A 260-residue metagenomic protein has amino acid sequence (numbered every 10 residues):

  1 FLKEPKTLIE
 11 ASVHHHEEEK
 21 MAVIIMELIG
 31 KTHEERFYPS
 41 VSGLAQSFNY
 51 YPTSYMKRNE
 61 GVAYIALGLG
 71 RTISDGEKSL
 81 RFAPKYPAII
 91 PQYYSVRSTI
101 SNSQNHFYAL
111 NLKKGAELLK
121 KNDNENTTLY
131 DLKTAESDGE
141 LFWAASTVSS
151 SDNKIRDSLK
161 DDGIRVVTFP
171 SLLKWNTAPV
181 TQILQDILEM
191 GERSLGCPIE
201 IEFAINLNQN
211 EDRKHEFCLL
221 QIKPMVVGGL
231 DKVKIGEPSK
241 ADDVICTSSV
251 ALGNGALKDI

Functional and structural regions predicted by a protein language model:
F1-I260: Conserved mixed alpha/beta core segments that line enzyme active sites in large multi-domain catalysts
